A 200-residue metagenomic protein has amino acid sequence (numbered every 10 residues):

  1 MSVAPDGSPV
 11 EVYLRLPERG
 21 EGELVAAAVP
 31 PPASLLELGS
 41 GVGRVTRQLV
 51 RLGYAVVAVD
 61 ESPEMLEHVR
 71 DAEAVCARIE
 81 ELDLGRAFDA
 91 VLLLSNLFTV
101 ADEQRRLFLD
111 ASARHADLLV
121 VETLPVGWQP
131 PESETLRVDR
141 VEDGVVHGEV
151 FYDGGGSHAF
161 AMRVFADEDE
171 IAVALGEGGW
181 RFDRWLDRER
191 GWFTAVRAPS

Functional and structural regions predicted by a protein language model:
M1-A33: Conserved class I S-adenosyl-L-methionine
P32-G41: Conserved class I S-adenosyl-L-methionine
V42-E81: Class I SAM-dependent methyltransferase SAM/SAH-binding core
L92-L93: A conserved beta-strand element that flanks and buttresses the S-adenosyl-L-methionine
T99-S112: A short, conserved alpha-helix within the catalytic core of class I
H115-L119: Short glycine-dipeptide loop
V120-V173: SAM-dependent methyltransferase
F160-V196: Conserved Class I S-adenosyl-L-methionine
